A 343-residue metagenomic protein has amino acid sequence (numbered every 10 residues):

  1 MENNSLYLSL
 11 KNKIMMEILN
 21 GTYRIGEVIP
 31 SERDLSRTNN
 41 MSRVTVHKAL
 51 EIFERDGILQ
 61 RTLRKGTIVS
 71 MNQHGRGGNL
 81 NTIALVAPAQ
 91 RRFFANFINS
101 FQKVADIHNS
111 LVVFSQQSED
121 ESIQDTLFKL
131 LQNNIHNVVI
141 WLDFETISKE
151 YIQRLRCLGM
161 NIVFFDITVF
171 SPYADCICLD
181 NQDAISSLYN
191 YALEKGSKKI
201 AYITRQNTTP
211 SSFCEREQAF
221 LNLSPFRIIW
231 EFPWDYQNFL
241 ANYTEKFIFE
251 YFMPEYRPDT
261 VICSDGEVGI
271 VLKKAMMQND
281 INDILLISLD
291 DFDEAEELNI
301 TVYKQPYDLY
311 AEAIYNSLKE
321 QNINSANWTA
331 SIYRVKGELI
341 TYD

Functional and structural regions predicted by a protein language model:
M1-M41, N96, E121, Q132: Extreme N-terminal segment that seeds HTH/winged-HTH DNA-binding domains in transcriptional regulators
N3, R24-E27, R61-R91: N-terminal helix-turn-helix/winged-helix DNA-binding helices and compositionally similar short basic alpha-helical
L8, E32, H74-N137, L221: Amphipathic helical "hinge" segments at domain boundaries
K13, F249-D343: Flexible loop/turn connectors
A84-L85, I135-D143, V163, A201-T204 (+2 more regions): Periplasmic-binding protein-like
F144-A184, D290-I300: Flexible loop/hinge segments that line or gate small-molecule binding clefts
D175-Y202, A241-F249, K304-S325: Hydrophobic alpha-helical segments within soluble ligand-binding/sensing domains
L188-I228, A326-D343: An alpha-beta-alpha
